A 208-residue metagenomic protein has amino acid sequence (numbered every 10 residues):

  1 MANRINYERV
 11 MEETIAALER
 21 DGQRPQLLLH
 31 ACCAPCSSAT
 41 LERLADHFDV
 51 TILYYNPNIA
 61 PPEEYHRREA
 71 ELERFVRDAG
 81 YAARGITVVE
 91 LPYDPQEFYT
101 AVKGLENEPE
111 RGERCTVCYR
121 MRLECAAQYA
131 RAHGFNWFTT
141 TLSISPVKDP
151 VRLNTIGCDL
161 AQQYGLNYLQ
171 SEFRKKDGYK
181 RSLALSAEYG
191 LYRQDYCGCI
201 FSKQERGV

Functional and structural regions predicted by a protein language model:
M1-E42, D46-V208: Nucleotide-activated chemistry modules centered on ATP-dependent adenylation/adenylyltransferase
